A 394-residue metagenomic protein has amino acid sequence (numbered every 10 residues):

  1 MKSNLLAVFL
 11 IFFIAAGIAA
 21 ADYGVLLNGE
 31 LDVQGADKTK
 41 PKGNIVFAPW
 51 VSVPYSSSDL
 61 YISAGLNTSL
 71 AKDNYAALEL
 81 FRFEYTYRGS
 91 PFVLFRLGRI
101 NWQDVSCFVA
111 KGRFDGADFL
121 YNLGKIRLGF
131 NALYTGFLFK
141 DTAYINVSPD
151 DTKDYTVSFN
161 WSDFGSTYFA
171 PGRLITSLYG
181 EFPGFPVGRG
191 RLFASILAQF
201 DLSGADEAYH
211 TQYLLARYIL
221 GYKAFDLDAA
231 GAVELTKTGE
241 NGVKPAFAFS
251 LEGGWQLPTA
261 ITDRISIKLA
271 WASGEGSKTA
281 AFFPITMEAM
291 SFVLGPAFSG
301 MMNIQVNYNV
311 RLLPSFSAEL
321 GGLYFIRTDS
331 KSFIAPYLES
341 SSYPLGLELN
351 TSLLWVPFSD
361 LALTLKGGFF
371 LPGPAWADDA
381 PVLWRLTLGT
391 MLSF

Functional and structural regions predicted by a protein language model:
M1-A7: Positively charged n-region of N-terminal signal peptides that target proteins for export
S3, I18-R99, A117-F130, P183 (+6 more regions): Beta-barrel outer-membrane channel/assembly domains of diderm bacteria
A7-A15: Bacterial N-terminal signal peptides
V33-Q34, G129-D206, V233-P245, L269-F282 (+1 more regions): Outer-membrane beta-barrel translocator/channel fold
R99-C107, F164-Y168, P296: The substrate-binding groove and active-site-proximal loops of carbohydrate-active enzymes, especially glycoside
F108-K111, A143: Active-site cleft segment of glycoside hydrolase catalytic domains centered on the general acid/base Glu
V243-I285, G295-P296: Long, well-ordered mid-to-C-terminal structural blocks that present hydrophobic/aromatic surfaces
